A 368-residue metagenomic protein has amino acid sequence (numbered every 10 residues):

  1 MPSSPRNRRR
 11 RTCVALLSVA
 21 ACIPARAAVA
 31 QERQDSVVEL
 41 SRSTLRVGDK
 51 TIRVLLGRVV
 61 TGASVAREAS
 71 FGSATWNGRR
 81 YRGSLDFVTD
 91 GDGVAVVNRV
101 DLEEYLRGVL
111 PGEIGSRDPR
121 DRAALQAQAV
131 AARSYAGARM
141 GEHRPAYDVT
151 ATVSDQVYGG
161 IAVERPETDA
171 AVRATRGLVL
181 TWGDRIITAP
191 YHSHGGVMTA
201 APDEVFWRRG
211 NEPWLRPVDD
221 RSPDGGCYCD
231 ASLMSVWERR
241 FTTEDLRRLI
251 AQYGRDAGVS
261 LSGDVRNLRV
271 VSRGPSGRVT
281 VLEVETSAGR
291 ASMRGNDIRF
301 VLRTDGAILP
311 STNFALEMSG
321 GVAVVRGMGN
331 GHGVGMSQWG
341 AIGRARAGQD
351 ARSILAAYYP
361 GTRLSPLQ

Functional and structural regions predicted by a protein language model:
P2-Q368: Conserved, single-site charged/polar hotspot
